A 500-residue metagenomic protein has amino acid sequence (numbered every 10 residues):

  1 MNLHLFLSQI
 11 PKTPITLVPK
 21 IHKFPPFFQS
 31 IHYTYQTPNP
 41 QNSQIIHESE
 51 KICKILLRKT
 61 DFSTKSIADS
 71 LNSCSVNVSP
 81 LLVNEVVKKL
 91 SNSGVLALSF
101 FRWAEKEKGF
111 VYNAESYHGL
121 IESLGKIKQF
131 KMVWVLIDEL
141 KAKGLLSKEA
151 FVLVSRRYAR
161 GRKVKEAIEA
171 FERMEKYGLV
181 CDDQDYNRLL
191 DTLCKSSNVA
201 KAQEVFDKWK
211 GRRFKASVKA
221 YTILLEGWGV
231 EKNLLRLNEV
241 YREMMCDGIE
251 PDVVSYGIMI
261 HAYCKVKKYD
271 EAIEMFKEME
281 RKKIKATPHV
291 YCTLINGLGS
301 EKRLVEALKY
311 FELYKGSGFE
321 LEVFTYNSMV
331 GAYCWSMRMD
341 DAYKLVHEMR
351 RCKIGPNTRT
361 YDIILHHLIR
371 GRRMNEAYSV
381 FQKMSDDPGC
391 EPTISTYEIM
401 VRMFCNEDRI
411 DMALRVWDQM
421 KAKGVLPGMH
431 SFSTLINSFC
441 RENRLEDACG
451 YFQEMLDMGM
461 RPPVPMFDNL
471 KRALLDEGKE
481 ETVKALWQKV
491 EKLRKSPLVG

Functional and structural regions predicted by a protein language model:
M1-Q184, S196-E204, K219, N233 (+1 more regions): N-terminal targeting peptides
S79-V83, A97, N113, Y117-H118 (+31 more regions): Pentatricopeptide repeat
F100, L136, A170, V205 (+8 more regions): Alpha-helical solenoid repeat scaffolds, predominantly canonical TPR units
K108-G109, K143-G144, G178, S197 (+16 more regions): Inter-helix linker motif
R441-G500: C-terminal interaction modules of eukaryotic adaptor/scaffold proteins
